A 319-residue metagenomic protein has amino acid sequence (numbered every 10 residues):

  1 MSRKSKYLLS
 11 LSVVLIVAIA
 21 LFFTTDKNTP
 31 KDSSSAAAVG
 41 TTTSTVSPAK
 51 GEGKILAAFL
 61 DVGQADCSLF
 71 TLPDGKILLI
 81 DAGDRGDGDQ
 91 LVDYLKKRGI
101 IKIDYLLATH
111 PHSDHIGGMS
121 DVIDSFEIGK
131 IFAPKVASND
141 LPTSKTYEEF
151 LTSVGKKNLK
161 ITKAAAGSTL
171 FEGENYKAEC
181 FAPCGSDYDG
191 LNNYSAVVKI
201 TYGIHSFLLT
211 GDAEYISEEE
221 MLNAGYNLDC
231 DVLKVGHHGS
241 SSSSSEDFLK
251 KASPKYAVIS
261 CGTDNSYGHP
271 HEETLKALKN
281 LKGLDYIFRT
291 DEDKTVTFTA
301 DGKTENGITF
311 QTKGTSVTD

Functional and structural regions predicted by a protein language model:
S2-D319: Non-globular, low-confidence helical/coil segments that flank catalytic cores
